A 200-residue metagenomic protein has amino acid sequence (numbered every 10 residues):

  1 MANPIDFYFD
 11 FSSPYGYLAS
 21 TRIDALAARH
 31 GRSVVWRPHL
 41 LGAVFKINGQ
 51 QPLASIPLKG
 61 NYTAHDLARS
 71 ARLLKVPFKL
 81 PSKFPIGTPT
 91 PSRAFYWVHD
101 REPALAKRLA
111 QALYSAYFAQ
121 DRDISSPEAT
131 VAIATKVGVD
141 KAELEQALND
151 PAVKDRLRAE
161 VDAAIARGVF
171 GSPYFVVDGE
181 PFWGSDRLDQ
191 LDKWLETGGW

Functional and structural regions predicted by a protein language model:
M1-I5, S55-P57: Amphipathic repeat-derived elements
N3-D6, F11-R32, D100, A104 (+2 more regions): C-terminal cap of thioredoxin/glutaredoxin-like
F11, Y15-Y117: Structural alpha/beta surface segment adjacent to cysteine/selenocysteine redox centers across thiol/disulfide enzymes
